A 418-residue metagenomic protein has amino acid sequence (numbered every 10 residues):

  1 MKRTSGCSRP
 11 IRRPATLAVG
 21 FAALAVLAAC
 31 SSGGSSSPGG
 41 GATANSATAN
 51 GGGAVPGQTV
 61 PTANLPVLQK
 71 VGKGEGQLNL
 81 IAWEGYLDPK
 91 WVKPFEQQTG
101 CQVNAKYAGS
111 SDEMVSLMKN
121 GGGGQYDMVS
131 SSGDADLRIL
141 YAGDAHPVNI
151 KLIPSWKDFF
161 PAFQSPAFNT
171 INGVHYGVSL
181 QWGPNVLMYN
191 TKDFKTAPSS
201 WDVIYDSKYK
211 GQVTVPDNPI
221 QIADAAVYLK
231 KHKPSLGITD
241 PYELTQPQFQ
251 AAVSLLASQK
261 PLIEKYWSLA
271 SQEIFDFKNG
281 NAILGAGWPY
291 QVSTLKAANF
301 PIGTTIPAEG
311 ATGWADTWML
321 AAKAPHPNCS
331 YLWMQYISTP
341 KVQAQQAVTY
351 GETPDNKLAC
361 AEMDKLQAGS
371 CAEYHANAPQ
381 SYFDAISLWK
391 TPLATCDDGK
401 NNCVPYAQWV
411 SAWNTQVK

Functional and structural regions predicted by a protein language model:
A25-A29: C-terminal motif of bacterial Sec signal peptides marking the signal peptidase cleavage site
C30-A42: Bacterial lipoprotein signal-peptidase II cleavage site
A49-I139: Early extracytoplasmic/lumenal segment of secretory-pathway proteins
I81-A82, Y86-D88, E113, Q125 (+1 more regions): Extracytoplasmic ligand-binding site segments that recognize negatively charged/polar headgroups
V186-D193, Y228-L229, W314-H326, Q345-T349: A bilobed periplasmic-binding-protein/Venus flytrap-type ligand-binding module shared by bacterial periplasmic
S254-Q259, A298-A322: Periplasmic-binding protein-like
A321-S387: Mature extracytoplasmic/periplasmic domains
F383-K418: Conserved C-terminal helix/tail region of periplasmic/extracytoplasmic solute-binding proteins
